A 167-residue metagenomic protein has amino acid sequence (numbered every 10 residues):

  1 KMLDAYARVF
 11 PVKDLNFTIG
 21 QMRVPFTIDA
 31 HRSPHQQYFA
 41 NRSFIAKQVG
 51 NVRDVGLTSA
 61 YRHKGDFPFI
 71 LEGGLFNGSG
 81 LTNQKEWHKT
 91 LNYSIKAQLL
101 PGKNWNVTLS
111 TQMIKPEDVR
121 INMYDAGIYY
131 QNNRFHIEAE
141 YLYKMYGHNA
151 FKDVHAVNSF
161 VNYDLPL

Functional and structural regions predicted by a protein language model:
K1-G78, K89-L91, Q98-N106, F160-Y163: Outer membrane beta-barrel
L3, N41-I45, N83, I121-D125 (+1 more regions): Residue-level detector of functional hotspots within protein domains
D29-S33, N83-K85, I121, F151: Outer-membrane beta-barrel and related beta-rich outer-membrane complex signature in Gram-negative bacteria
P68, H88, Q98-L167: Detector for outer-membrane/organellar transmembrane beta-barrel domains, recognizing the amphipathic beta-strand
G78-L81, K144-Y146: A short, flexible beta-alpha/helix-coil linker loop
